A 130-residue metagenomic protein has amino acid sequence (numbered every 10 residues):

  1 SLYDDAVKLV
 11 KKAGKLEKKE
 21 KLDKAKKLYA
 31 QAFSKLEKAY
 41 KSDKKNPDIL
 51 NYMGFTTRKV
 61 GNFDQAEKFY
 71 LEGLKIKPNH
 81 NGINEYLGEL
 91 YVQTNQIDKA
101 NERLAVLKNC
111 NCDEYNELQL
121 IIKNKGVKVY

Functional and structural regions predicted by a protein language model:
S1, N101-Y130: Terminal, low-structured helical/coil segments at or just beyond the last alpha-helical repeat
S42, I76, L107-C110: Structural marker of alpha-solenoid helical repeat scaffolds
D48, G82, E114-E117: Start-of-helix register in tetratricopeptide repeats
